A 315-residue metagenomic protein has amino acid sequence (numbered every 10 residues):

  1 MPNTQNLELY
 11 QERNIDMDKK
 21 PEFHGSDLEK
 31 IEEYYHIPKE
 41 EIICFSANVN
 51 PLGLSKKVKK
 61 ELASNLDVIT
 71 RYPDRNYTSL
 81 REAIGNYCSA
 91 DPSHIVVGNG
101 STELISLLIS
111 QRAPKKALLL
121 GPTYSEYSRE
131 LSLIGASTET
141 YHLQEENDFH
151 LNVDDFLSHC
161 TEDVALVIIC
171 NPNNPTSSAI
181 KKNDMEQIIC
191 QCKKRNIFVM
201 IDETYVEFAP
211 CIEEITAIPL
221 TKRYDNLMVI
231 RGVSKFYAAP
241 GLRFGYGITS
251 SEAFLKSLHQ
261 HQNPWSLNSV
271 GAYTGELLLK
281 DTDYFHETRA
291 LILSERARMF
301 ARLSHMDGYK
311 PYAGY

Functional and structural regions predicted by a protein language model:
L7-R71: N-terminal "arm"/small-domain region of PLP-dependent enzymes with the aminotransferase-like
C44, K310-G314: Short beta-strand
L54-S55, N76, N226-H305, Y309-P311: PLP-dependent aminotransferase class I/II
P73, G85-L107, L120: Short loop-beta-helix segment that forms the pyridoxal 5′-phosphate
Q111-I169: PLP-dependent aminotransferase-like
I134, K194-R195, Y224: Helix C-cap/helix->beta junction micro-motif
E145-A209: Active-site phosphate-binding strand-loop segment of PLP-dependent enzymes
